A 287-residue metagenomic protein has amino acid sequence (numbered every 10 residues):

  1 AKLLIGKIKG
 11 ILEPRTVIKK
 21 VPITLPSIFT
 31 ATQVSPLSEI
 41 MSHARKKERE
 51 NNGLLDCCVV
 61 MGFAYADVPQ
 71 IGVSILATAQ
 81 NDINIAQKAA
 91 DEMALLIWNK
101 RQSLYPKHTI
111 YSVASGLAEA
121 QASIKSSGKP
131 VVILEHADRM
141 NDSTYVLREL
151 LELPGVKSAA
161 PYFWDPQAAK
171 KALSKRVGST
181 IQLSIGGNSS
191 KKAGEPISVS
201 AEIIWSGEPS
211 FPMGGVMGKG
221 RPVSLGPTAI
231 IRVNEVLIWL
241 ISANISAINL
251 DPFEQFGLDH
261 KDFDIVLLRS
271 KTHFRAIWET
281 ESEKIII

Functional and structural regions predicted by a protein language model:
A1, F29-A31, A168, A247-L250 (+1 more regions): Short, well-ordered, mixed-charge alpha-helical segments that flank or form enzyme active sites
A1, H136-D142, T272-F274: Gly/Ser/Thr-rich loops at beta-strand to alpha-helix junctions that form or flank small-molecule/cofactor-binding
L3-K20, V199: A charged, well-structured terminal subsegment
P22-T24: Short, glycine/charge-rich beta-strand/loop segments that flank catalytic centers and engage negatively charged groups
S27-E235, W239-A243: Hard-cation-handling environments
W98-R101, M213-I287: Extended hydrophobic packing segments that form well-structured cores
